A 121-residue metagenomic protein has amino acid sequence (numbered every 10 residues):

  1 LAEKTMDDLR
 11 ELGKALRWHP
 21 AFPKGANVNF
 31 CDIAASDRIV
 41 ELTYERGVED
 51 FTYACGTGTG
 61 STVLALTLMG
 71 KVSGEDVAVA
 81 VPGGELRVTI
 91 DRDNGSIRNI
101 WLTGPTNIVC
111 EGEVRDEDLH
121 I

Functional and structural regions predicted by a protein language model:
L1-A54, V63-I121: Active-site proximal loop and beta-alpha junction motif in alpha/beta enzyme cores
T57-G58: An anionic, turn-rich surface loop/hairpin at beta-sheet edges that serves as a generic interaction/coordination patch
